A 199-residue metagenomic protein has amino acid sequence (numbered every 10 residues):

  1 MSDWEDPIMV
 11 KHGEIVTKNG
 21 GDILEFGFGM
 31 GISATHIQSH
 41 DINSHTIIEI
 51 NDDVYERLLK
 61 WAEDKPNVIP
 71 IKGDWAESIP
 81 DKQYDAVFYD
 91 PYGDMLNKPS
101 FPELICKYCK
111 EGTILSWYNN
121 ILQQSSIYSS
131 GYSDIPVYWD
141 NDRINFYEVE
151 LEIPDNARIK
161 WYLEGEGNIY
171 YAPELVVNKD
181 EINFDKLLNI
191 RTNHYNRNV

Functional and structural regions predicted by a protein language model:
M1-G21: Class I SAM-dependent methyltransferase Rossmann-like catalytic core, especially the SAM/SAH-binding loop
N19-G31: Conserved class I S-adenosyl-L-methionine
M30-I42: Conserved SAM-binding loop of SAM-dependent methyltransferases across substrates and taxa, primarily the Class I
S44-E49: Conserved SAM-binding motif I beta-strand of class I
V54, M95-V199: C-terminal substrate-binding/active-site "lid" region of AdoMet-derived donor-dependent transferases
L58-L59: Conserved SAM-binding loop
K65-D74: Conserved SAM-binding strand-loop segment of SAM-dependent methyltransferases
E77-V87, P91, M95: A short acidic, Gly/Pro-enriched loop at the edge of an enzyme's catalytic core that lines a small-molecule cofactor
